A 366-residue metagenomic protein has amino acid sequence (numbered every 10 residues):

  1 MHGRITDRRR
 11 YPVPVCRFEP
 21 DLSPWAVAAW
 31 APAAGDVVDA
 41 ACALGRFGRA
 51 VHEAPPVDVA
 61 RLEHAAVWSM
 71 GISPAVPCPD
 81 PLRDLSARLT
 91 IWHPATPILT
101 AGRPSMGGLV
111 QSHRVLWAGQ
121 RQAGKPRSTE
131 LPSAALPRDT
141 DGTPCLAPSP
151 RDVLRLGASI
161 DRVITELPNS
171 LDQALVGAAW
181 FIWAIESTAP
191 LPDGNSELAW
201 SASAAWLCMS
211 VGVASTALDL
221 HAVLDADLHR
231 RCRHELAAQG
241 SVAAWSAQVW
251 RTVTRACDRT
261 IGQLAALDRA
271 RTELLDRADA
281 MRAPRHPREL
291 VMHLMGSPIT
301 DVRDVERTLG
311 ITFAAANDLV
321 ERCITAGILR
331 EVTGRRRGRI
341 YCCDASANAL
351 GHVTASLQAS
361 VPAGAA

Functional and structural regions predicted by a protein language model:
M1-A366: FIC/Doc superfamily catalytic core
